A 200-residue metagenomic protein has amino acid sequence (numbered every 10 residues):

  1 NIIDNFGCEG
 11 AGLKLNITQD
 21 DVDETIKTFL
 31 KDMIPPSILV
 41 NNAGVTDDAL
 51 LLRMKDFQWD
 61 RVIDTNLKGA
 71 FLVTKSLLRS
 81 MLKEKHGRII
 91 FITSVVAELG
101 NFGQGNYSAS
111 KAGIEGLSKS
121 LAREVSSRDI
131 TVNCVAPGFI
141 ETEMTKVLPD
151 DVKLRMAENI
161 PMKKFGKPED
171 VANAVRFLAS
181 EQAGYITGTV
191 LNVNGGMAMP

Functional and structural regions predicted by a protein language model:
N1-P36, D47, F57-Q58: Short-chain dehydrogenase/reductase
L50-L51, K55-I63, T145, M156: Substrate-binding pocket helix/loop in short-chain dehydrogenase/reductase
M54, G100-S108, S120, L148: Active-site loop-to-helix junction immediately N-terminal to the catalytic Tyr of the SDR YXXXK motif in Rossmann-fold
T74, S110, S118: Active-site helix of classical SDR
R79, R123-S127, G184: Alpha-helical segment proximal to the catalytic Tyr-Lys
S94: Residue(s) in the substrate-gating loop at a strand-loop-helix junction that position the organic substrate next
S126, T131, I186-G188, N194: Short, small/polar-rich loop/turn modules that mediate ligand/substrate recognition or access, typified
